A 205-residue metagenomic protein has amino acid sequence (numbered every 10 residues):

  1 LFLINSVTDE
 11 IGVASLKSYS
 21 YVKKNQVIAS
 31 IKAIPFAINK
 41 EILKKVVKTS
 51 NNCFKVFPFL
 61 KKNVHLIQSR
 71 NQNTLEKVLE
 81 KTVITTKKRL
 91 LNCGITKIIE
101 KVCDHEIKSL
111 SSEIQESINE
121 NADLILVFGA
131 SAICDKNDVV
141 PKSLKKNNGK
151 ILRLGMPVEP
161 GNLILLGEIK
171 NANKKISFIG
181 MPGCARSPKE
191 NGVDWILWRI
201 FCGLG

Functional and structural regions predicted by a protein language model:
L1, D9, I38-N39, L75 (+3 more regions): Alpha-helix initiation/capping motif
L1-K44: Phosphate-interaction motifs
S18, K55, L152-L154: Glycine-rich, flexible loop/turn motifs
Y19-Q26, E80-V83, C134-K136: Short low-complexity stretches enriched in small and charged residues
A29, P35-L124: Phosphate-binding glycine-rich loops and their immediate beta-loop-alpha structural context
N71, K81, I98-G205: Short glycine/threonine-rich loop/turn motifs
